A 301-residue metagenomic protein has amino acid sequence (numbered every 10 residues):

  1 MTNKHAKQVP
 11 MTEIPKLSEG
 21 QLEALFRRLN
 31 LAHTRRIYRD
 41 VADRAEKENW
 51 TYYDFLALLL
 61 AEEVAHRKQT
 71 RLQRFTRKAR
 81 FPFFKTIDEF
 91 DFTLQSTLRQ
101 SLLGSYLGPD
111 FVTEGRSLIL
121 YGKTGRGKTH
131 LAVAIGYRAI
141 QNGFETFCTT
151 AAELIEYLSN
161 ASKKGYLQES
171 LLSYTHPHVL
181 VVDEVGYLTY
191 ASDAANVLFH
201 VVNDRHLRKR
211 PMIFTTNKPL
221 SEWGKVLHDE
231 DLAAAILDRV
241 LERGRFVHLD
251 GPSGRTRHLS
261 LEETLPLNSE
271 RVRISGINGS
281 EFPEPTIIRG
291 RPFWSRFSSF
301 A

Functional and structural regions predicted by a protein language model:
M1-R36: Charged, compositionally biased N-terminal leader segments and the immediate start of the first structured element
Q21-A24, D40-R44, E89, S117-Y121 (+1 more regions): Short hinge/gating elements
E23, R27, L31-F83: Interdomain "pre-motor" coupling segment immediately N-terminal to P-loop NTPase/helicase cores
R28-A32, V41-R44, E62, H66 (+11 more regions): Conserved, well-folded catalytic cores of nucleic-acid-processing and energy-transducing macromolecular machines
L56, L103, T129, G136 (+3 more regions): Alpha-helical structural signal
A57-D110, E114, S253-P266: AAA+ P-loop ATPase motor domain of ring mechanoenzymes
L98-H176, R291, F300: Conserved P-loop
E145, T149, E153-V179, V185-F300: Replace "adjacent to P-loop NTPase cores in ATP/GTP-dependent enzymes" with "adjacent to NTP-binding cores
